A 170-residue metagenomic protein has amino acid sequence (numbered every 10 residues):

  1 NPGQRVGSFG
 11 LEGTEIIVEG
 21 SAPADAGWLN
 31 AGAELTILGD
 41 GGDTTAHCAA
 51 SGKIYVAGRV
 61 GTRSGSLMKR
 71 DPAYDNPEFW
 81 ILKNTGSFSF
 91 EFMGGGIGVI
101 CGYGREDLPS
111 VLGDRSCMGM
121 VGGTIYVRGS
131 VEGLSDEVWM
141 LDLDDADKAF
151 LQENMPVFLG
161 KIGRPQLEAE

Functional and structural regions predicted by a protein language model:
N1-E170: Long, distal/terminal scaffolding or interaction modules with repetitive or compositionally biased sequence
